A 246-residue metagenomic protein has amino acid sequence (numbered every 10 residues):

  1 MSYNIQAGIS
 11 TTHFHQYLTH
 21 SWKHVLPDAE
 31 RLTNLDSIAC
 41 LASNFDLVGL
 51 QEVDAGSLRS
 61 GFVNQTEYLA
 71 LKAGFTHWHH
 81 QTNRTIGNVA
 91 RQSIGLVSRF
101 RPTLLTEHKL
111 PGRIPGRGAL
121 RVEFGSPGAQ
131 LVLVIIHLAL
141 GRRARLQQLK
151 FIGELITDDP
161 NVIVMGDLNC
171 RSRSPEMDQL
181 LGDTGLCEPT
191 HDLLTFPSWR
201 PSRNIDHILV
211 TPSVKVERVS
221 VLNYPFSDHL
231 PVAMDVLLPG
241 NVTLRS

Functional and structural regions predicted by a protein language model:
M1, A7-I9, S98-T103, G116-I135 (+1 more regions): Beta-strand-turn-beta hairpins that frame and shape the catalytic cleft of phosphate-ester-processing enzymes
M1-K72, T85-G87, G240-S246: N-terminal, active-site-proximal structural segment of metallo-dependent hydrolase catalytic domains
M1-N4, L35-S60, V122, V132-I136 (+4 more regions): Active-site beta-strand/loop signature of hydrolases that rely on acidic residues for catalysis
I5-G8, A55-G56, T85-I86, F100-T103 (+4 more regions): Short, solvent-exposed loop/turn segments at secondary-structure junctions
H20-P27, V53-G56, T106-L110, V134-R142: Surface-exposed cleft-lining segments at the edges of enzyme active sites
S57-F62, T76-S98, P115, N169-A233: Active site of divalent-metal-dependent phosphoester/diester hydrolases
F62-T66, Q147-G153: Charged helix-capping and loop-helix junction motifs
